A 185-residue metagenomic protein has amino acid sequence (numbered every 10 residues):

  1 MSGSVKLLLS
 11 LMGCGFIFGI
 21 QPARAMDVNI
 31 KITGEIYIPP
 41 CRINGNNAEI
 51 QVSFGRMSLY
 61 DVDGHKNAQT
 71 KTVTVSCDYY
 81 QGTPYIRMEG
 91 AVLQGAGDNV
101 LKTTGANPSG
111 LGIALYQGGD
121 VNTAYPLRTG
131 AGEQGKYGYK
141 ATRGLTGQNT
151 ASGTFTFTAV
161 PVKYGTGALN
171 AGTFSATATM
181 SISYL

Functional and structural regions predicted by a protein language model:
S2-S4, G19-L185: Mature extracellular/passenger domains of Gram-negative fimbrial/pilin and adhesin proteins
S10-I17: Bacterial N-terminal signal peptides
